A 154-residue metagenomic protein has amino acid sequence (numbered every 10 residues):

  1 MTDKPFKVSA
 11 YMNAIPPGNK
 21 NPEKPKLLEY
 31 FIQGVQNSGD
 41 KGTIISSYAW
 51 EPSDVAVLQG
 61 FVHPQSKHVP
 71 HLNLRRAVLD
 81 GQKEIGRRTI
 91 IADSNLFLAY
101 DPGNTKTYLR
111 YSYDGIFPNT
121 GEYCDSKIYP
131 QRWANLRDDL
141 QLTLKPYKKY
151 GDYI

Functional and structural regions predicted by a protein language model:
M1-I154: Catalytic-core helical/loop segments in enzymes performing group transfer/polymerization on anionic/lipid-linked
